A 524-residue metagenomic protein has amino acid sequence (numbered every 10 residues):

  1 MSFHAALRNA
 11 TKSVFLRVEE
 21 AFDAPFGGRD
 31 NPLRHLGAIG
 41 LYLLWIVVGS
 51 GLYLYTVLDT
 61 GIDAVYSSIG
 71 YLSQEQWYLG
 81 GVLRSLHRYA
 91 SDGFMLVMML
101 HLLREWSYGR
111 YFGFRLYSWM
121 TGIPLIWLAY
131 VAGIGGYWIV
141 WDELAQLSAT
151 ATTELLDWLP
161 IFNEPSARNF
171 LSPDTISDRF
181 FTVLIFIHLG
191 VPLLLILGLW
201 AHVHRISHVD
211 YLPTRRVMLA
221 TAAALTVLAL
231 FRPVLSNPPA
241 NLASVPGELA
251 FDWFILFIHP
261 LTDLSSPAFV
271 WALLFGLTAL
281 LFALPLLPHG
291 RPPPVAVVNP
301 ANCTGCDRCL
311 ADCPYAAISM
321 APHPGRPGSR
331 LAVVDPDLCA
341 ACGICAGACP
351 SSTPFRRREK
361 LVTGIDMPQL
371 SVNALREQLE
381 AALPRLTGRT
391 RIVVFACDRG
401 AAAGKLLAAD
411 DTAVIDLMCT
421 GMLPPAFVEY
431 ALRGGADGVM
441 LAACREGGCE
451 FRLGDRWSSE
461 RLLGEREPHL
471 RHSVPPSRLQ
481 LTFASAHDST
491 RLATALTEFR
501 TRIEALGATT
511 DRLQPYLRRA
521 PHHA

Functional and structural regions predicted by a protein language model:
M1-E19: Short, charged cytosolic
A21, P25-T56, S68-H87, G93 (+4 more regions): Membrane-embedded alpha-helical bundles of multi-pass integral membrane proteins
L41-V65, F395-L406: Conserved oxyanion/phosphate-binding beta-strand-loop segments in alpha/beta enzyme cores
I123, Y137, S148-A151, A224 (+1 more regions): Iron-sulfur-associated redox domains of electron-transfer enzymes in respiratory and anaerobic energy metabolism
L286-N302, P322-D335: Cytosolic, positively charged, low-complexity intrinsically disordered regions immediately flanking transmembrane
H289-A301, F355-A374: Membrane-interfacial segments at transmembrane helix termini in multi-pass membrane proteins
T304-Y315, D337-S351, A442-R456, F483-A486 (+1 more regions): Local cysteine-cluster metal-coordination motifs and their immediate loop/turn environment, predominantly Fe-S cluster
R308-V334, L338-A340, I344-P368: Iron-sulfur cluster-binding cysteine motifs and their immediate structural context in ferredoxin-like electron-transfer
